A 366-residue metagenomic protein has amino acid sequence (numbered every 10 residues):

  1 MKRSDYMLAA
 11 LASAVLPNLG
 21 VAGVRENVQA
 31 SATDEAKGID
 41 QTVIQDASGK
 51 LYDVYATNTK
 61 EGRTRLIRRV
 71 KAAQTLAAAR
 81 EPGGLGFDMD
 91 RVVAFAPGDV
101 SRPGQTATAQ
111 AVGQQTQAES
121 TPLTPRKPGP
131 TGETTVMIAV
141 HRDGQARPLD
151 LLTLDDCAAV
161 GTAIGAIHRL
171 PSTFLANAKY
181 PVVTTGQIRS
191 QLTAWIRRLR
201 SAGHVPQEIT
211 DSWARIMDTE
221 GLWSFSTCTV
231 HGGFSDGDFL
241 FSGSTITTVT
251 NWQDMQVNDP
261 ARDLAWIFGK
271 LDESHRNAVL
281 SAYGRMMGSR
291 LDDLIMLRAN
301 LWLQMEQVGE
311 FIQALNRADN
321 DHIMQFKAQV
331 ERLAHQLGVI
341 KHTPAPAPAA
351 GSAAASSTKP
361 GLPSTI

Functional and structural regions predicted by a protein language model:
M1-D5, P17-A47: ATP-binding glycine-rich phosphate-binding loop
S4-G20, T173-H231: An alpha-helical support segment within catalytic cores of ATP-dependent transferases
A32-A176: ATP-binding pocket architecture of kinase catalytic cores
K37-D46, I216-R262: Active-site acidic catalytic loop and adjacent metal/ATP-binding pocket of ATP-dependent phosphoryl transfer enzymes
D156-A159, V205-S212, H322-L333: Extended, well-ordered alpha-helical scaffold segments
S242-L291: Active-site Asp-x-Gly
L271-L333: A conserved long alpha-helix in the C-terminal portion of kinase-like catalytic domains
I312-I366: ATP/Mg2+ or Mg2+-diphosphate-binding catalytic cores that bind nucleotide phosphates or diphosphates via glycine-rich
